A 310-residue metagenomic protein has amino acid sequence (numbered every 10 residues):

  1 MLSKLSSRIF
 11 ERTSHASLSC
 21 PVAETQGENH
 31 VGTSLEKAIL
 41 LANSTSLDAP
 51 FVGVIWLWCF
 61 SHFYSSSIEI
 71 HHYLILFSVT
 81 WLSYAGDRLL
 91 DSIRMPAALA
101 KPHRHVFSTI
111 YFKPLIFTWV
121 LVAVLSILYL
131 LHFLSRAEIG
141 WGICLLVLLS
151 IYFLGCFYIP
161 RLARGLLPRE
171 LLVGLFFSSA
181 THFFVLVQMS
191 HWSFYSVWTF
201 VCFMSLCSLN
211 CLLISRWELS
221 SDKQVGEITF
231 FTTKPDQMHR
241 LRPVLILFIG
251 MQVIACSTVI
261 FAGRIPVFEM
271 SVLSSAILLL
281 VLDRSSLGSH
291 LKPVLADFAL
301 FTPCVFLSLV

Functional and structural regions predicted by a protein language model:
L40-S61, G174-A180: The first (N-terminal) embedded transmembrane alpha-helix
G53-I55, H105-Y111, E170-V185, T233-Q237 (+1 more regions): Small-residue-rich segments of transmembrane alpha-helices in multi-pass membrane proteins, especially helix faces
L57-I75, I127-G140, T181-V201, C256-P266 (+1 more regions): Helix-coil boundary and interhelical linker segments in multi-pass alpha-helical membrane proteins
S78-I93, V147-Y158, M204-L219, A276-R284: Transmembrane alpha-helical segments that form the membrane-embedded catalytic/substrate-channel core of multi-pass
S83-V120, L206-L247: Solvent-exposed interhelical
T109-V185: Intramembrane alpha-helical segments
E170-I214, L219: Functional transmembrane core segments of multi-pass inner-membrane proteins
E269-V310: Extended hydrophobic alpha-helices typical of membrane-associated regions
